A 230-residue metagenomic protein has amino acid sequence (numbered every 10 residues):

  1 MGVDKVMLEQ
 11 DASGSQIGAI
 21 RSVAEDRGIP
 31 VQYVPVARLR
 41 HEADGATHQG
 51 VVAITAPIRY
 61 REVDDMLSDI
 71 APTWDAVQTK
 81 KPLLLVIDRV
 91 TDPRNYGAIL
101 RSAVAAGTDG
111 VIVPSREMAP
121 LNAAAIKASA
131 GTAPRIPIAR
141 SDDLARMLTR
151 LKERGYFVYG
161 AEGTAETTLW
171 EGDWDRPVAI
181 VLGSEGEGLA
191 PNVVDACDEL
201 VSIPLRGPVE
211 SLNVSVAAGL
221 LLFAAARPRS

Functional and structural regions predicted by a protein language model:
M1-P30, A76-T167: RNA substrate-binding interface of SAM-dependent RNA methyltransferases
M1-P72: N-terminal positively charged helical leader segments and presequences
A37-E42, R59-R61, L144-M147, T167 (+1 more regions): A short acidic, often aromatic-flanked loop/helix-cap motif at beta-alpha or helix-coil junctions that lines enzyme
E42-A56, S129-T132, P137, D175-G183: Short basic, glycine-rich beta-strand/loop surfaces that mediate nucleic-acid
A53, A125, V158, V181 (+1 more regions): A residue-level signal for conserved active-site and pocket-lining positions in enzyme catalytic cores
D65-A76, R150-K152, W170-D173: Short amphipathic alpha-helix with an adjacent loop that forms part of the alpha/beta core around
A105, G110, P120, A124-T132 (+1 more regions): Structured adenosyl-cofactor binding patch, chiefly the S-adenosyl-L-methionine
Y159-S215: Active-site/ligand-binding-proximal alpha/beta "capping" segment
